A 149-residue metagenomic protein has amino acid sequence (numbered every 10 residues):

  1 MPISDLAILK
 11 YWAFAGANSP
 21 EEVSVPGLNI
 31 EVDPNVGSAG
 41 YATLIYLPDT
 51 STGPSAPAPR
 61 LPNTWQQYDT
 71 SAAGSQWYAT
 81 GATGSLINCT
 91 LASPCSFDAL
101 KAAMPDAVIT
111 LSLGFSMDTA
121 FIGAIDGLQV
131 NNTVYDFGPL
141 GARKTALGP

Functional and structural regions predicted by a protein language model:
M1-L9, A102-M104: Extracellular/lumenal carbohydrate-interaction signature centered on repeated Trp-anchored short motifs
S4, E31-D33, L47, G114-S116 (+1 more regions): A structural detector for beta-sheet-dominated domains
D5, E22-S24, F121-A124: Short loop/turn segments at connectors of secondary-structure elements within structured domains
A7-L9, P26-L28, D126: Residue-level detector of short, conserved catalytic/binding motifs and their immediate flanks
L9-A13, L111-L113: Extracellular beta-strand-rich recognition modules
A15-L91: Extracellular ligand-binding interfaces
Q67-G148: Terminal, low-complexity interaction segments
